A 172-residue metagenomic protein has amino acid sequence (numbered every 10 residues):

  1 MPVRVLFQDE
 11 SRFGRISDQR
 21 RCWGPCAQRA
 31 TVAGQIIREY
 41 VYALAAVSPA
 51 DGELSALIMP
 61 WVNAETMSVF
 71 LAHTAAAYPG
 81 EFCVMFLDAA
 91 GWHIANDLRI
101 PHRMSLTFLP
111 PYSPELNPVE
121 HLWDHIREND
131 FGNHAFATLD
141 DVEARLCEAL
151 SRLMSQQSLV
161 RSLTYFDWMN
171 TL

Functional and structural regions predicted by a protein language model:
M1-L172: Short functional hotspots at interaction and active-site rims
